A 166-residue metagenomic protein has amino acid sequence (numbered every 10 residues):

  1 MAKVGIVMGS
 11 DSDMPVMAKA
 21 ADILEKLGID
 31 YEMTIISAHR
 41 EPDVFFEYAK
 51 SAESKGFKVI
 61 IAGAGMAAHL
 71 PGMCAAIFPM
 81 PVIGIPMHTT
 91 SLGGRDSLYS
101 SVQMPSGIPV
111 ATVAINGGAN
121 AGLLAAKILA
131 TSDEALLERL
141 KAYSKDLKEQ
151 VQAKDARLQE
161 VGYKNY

Functional and structural regions predicted by a protein language model:
A2, I29-E32, M80, V102-V110: Glycine/charged-rich beta-loop-alpha catalytic/anionic-binding loops adjacent to active sites
A2-R40: Glycine-rich phosphate/diphosphate-binding loop of Rossmann-like nucleotide-binding domains
M8-P15, K19, R95-Y166: C-terminal binding/interaction regions
D13-M17, E41-F45, A64-M73, L92-R95 (+1 more regions): Short glycine/serine/threonine-rich phosphate/pyrophosphate-binding segments that cradle anionic phosphate groups
P15, Y31-M33, D43, M66 (+2 more regions): Acidic, glycine/proline-rich low-complexity segments that act as flexible tails and inter-domain linkers
M33-S54: N-terminal beta-loop-helix "entrance" segment that forms/cooperates in small-molecule cofactor or anionic ligand
Y48-P86: Glycine-rich phosphate-binding loop
I77-V102, S106: Glycine/small-residue-rich loop that forms an oxyanion/phosphate-binding "nest" at active or ligand-binding sites
